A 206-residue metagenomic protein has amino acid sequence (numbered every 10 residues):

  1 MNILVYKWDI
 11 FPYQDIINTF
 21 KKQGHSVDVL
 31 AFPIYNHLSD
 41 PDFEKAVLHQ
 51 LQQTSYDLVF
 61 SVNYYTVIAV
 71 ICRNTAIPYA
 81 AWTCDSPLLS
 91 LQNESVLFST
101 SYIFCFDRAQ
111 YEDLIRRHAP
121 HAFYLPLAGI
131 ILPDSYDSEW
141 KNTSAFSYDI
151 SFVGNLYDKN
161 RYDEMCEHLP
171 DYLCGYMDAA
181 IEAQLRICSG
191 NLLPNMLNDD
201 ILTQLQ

Functional and structural regions predicted by a protein language model:
M1-A76: N-terminal pre-catalytic "stem/leader" segment of glycosyltransferase-like enzymes
N2-P12, P120-H121, P126-Q206: Nucleotide-sugar donor-binding catalytic core of glycosyltransferases
D9-F11, N63-V67, S86-L89, F106-Y111: Short, polar loop motifs at secondary-structure junctions
L38-D40, L88-S95, D113-R117, L132-S138: Short, charged, surface-exposed secondary-structure boundary motifs
N63, T83-S86, R108, P126-G129 (+1 more regions): Histidine-centered beta-alpha loop that forms part of the nucleotide-sugar donor binding/catalytic region in diverse
C72-P87, Y102-C105, L127: Active-site proximal beta-strand in glycosyltransferases
Q92-F104: A conserved, positively charged/aromatic
I103-P120: A short, active-site helix/loop in glycosyltransferases that binds the activated sugar's phosphate group
